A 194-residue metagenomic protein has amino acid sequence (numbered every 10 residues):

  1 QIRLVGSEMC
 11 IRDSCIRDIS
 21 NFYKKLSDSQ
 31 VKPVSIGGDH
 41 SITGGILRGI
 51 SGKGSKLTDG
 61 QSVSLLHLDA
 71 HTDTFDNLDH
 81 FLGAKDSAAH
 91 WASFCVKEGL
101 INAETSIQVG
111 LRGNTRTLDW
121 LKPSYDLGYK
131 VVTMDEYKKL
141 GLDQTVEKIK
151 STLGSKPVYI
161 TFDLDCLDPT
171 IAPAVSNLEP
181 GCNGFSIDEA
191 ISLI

Functional and structural regions predicted by a protein language model:
Q1-G6, C10-I11: Single conserved hydrophobic/aromatic residue that forms the stacking wall/gate of nucleotide- or nucleobase-binding
C10, D39, D69-H71, R112 (+1 more regions): Anionic group-transfer/hydrolysis microenvironments
D13-R17, K85-A89, K139-D143, G184 (+1 more regions): Conserved phosphate-coordination/catalytic loops
R17-D18, Y23-T105: Active-site histidine-anchored catalytic micro-motif
I46-G60, D143-K156, S192-I194: Short amphipathic alpha-helices and their capping/turn segments at secondary-structure boundaries
D79-G83, A174-C182: Short glycine-enriched, charge-decorated loop/helix-capping segments at active-site entrances that position
V96-P173: Active-site rim beta-loop-alpha module in soluble metabolic enzymes
L178-L193: Gly/Ser/Thr-rich active-site loops/lids in small-molecule metabolic enzymes that frequently grip phosphoryl groups
